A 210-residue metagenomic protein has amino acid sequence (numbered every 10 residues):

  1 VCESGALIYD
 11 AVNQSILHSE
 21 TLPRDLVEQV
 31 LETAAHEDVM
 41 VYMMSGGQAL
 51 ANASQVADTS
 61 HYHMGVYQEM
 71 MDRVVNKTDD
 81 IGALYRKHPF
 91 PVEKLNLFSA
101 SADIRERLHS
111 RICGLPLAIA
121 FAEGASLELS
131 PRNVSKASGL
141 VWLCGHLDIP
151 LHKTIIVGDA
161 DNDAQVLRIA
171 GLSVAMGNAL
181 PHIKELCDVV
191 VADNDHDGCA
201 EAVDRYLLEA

Functional and structural regions predicted by a protein language model:
V1-D25: Alpha-helical substrate-recognition element adjacent to the catalytic core
V1-E3, H61-H63, I119-F121, S173-G177 (+1 more regions): Short hydrophobic/aromatic-enriched beta-strand-loop microsegments
S4, V12, C113-L115, I169-A170 (+1 more regions): Short, structured coil segments at secondary-structure junctions
I8, A49, D103, N162 (+1 more regions): Surface-exposed, flexible loop/turn segments at secondary-structure boundaries
A11, N52, A202: Residues that scaffold the ATP/ADP-binding catalytic core of kinase and kinase-like folds
V27-Q29, T33, E37-M40, M44-V157 (+1 more regions): Conserved acidic, metal-coordinating active-site core of Asp-based, Mg2+-dependent phosphoryl-transfer enzymes
L127-A210: Mg2+-dependent phosphoryl-transfer enzymes with acidic/Ser/Thr/Gly-rich catalytic loops
